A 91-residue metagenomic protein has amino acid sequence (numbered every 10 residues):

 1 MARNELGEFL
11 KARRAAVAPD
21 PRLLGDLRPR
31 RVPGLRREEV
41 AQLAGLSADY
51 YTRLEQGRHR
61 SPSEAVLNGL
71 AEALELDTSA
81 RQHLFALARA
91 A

Functional and structural regions predicted by a protein language model:
M1-K11, P62-A91: Short amphipathic recognition helices of helix-turn-helix/homeodomain-type DNA-binding modules
M1-L35: A short, Lys/Arg-rich alpha-helix, primarily the initiator
A15-P19, G45-D49, R60, L76 (+1 more regions): Short helix-loop boundary/capping segments at the starts of domains
A16-V17, V40, Q56, L84: Sequence-pattern detector for short linear motifs and compositional/periodic biases rather than a specific fold
P21-G25, E55, V66, F85: Residue-level detector of alpha-helical recognition elements and their boundaries
R28-R31, R37, A44-S61, A71: Recognition helix of helix-turn-helix/homeodomain-like DNA-binding domains that insert into the DNA major groove
E39, Y50, A80-H83: Residues in the helix-turn-helix
